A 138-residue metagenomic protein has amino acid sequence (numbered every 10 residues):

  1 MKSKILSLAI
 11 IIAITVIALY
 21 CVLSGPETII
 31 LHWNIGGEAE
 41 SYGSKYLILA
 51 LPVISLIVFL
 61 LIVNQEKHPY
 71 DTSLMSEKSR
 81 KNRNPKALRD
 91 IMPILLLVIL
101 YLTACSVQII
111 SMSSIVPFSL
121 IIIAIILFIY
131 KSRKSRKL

Functional and structural regions predicted by a protein language model:
M1-I10, G43-Y46: N-terminal membrane topogenic signal
K4-L8, I17, L60-V63, N84-L95: Select subsegments of transmembrane alpha-helices in polytopic membrane proteins, especially boundary-proximal
I10, I14-A18, I54-F59, L127: Alpha-helical transmembrane segments of multipass membrane proteins
A18-A50: Active-site and channel-lining beta-strand-loop segments that bind or position nucleotide-derived/phosphorylated
C21-V22, I57-T72, F128-L138: Membrane-water interface of transmembrane alpha-helices
E38-I57, P85-I91: Interfacial helix-start motif at the membrane-water boundary
H68-I91: Cytoplasmic juxtamembrane regions at transmembrane-helix boundaries
L102-L138: Alpha-helical transmembrane segments of multi-pass integral membrane proteins, characterized by long hydrophobic
